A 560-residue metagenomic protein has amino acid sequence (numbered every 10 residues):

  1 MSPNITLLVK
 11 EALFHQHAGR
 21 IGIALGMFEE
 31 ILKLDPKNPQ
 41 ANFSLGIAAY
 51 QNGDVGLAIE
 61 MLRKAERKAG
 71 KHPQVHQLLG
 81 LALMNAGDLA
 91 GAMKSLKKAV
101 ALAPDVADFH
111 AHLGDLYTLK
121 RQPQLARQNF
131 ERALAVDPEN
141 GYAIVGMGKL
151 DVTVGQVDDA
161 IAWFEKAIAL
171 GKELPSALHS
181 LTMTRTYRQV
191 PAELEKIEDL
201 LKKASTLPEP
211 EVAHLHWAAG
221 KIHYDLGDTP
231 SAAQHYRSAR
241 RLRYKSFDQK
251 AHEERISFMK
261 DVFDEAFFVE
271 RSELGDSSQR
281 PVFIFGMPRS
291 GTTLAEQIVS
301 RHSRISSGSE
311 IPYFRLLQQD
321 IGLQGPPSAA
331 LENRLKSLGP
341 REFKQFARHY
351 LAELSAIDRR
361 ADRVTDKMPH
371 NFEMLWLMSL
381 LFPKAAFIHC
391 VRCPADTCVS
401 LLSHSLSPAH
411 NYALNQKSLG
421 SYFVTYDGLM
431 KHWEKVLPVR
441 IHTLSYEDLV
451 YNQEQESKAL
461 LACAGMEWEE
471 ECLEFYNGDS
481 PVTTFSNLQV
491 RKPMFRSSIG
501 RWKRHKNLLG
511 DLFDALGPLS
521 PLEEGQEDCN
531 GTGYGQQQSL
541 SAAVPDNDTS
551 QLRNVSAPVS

Functional and structural regions predicted by a protein language model:
H15, A49, L83, Y117 (+4 more regions): Residue at a conserved register position within TPR or TPR-like alpha-solenoid repeats
L34, R67-K68, L102, V136 (+3 more regions): Structural marker of alpha-solenoid helical repeat scaffolds
H179-T182, L194-S205, L215-P281, N333-K336 (+4 more regions): PAPS-dependent sulfotransferases, especially Golgi type II membrane carbohydrate sulfotransferases
G275-L380: Phosphate-binding active sites in nucleotide-utilizing proteins
